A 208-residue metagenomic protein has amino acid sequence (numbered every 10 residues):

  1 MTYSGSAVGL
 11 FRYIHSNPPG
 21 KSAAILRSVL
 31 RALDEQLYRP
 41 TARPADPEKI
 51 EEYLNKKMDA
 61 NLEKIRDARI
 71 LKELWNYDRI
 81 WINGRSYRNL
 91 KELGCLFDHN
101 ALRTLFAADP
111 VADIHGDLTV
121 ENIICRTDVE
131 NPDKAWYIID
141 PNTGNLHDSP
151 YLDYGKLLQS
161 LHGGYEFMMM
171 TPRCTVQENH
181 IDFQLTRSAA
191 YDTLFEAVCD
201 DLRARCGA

Functional and structural regions predicted by a protein language model:
M1-T2, L157: Elongated alpha-helical scaffolds
T2-G9: Conserved short submotifs of the Hanks-type protein kinase catalytic core that shape the nucleotide-binding pocket
S6, A32-P40, S160, G164: Phosphate/oxyanion-binding loops and surfaces in catalytic or ligand/nucleic-acid-binding neighborhoods
L10-I14, H147-P150: Active-site-adjacent loop/helix micro-motif of nuclease/hydrolase catalytic cores
F11-D78, N83-G84, L90-F106, D200 (+1 more regions): Conserved kinase catalytic-core helix
S22, L26, A107, V111-A112 (+3 more regions): Aromatic-acidic/polar surface patches that form glycan- and anion
C95-P150: Active-site acidic catalytic loop and adjacent metal/ATP-binding pocket of ATP-dependent phosphoryl transfer enzymes
A135-W136, N142-A208: Active-site activation/catalytic loop segments of kinase-like enzymes and analogous catalytic loops in related
